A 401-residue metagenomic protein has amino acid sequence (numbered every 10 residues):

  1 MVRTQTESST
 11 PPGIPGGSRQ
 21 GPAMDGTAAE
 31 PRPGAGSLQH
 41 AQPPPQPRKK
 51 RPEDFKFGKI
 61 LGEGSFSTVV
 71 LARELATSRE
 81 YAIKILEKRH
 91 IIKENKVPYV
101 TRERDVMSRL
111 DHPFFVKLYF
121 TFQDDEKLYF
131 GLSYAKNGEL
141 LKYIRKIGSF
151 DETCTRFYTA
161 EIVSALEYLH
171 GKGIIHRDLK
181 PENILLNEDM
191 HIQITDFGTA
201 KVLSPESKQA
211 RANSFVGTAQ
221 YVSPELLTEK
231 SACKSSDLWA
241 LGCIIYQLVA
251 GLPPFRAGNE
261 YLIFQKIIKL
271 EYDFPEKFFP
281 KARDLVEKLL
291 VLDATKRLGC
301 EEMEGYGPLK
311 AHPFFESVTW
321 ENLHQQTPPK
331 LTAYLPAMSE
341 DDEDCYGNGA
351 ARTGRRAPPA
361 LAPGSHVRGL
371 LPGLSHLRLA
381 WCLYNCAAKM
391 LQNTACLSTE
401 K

Functional and structural regions predicted by a protein language model:
M1-P52: Intrinsically disordered, low-complexity regulatory segments that flank or precede the catalytic domain of eukaryotic
T68: Conserved N-lobe ATP-binding subsite of Hanks-type protein kinase domains, especially the beta3 VAIK lysine
E80, I85-D111: Conserved N-lobe beta3->alphaC-helix segment of eukaryotic protein kinase catalytic domains
T121: Activation-segment/catalytic-loop signature of the eukaryotic protein kinase fold
D125-S133, L141-K142: A conserved loop-to-beta-strand element in the N-lobe of protein kinase catalytic cores that borders the ATP-binding
Y158-T159: Activation segment signature within eukaryotic-like protein kinase domains
T295-L397: C-terminal regulatory tails of eukaryotic serine/threonine kinases
